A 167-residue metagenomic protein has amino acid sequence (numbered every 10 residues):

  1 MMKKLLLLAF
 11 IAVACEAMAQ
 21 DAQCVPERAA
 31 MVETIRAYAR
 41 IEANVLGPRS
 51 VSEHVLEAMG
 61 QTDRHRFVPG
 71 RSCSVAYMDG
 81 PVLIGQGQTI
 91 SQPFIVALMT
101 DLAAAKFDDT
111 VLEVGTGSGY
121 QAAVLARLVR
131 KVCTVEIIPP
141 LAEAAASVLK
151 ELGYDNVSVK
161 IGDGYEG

Functional and structural regions predicted by a protein language model:
M1-L5: Positively charged n-region of N-terminal signal peptides that target proteins for export
L7-L8, V32: General helical structural elements
A9-M18: Hydrophobic h-region of N-terminal signal peptides that target proteins for export in Gram-negative bacteria
E16-A17, H65, A126, L149: Residues in and immediately flanking transmembrane alpha helices
Q20-L112, L128, E143: Class I SAM-dependent transferase core
A104-G167: Conserved nucleotide-cofactor-binding alpha/beta core module
